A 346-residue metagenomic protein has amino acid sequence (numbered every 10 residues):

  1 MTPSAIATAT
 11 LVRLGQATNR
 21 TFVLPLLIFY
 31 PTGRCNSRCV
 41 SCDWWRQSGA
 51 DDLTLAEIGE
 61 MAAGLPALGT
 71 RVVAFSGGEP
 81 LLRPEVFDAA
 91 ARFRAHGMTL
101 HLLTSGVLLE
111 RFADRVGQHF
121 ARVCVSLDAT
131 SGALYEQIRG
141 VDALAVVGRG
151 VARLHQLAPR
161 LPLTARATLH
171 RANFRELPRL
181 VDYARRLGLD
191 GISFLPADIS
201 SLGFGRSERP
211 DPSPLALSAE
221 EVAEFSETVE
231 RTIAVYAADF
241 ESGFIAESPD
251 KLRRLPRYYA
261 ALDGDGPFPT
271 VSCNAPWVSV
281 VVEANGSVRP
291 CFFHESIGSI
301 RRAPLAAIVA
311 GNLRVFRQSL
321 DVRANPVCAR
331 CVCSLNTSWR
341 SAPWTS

Functional and structural regions predicted by a protein language model:
T2-R115, H119-R122, L217, E221-F225: Conserved alpha-helical substructure of the radical SAM core
A9-L14, T18, F22-V23, D265-N274 (+1 more regions): Flexible mid-to-C-terminal extensions adjoining Fe-S/redox cofactors in radical SAM and related proteins
W45, S76, S126, L195 (+1 more regions): Conserved residues at the C-terminal ends of beta-strands
R46, E85, P196, F292-F293: Short clusters of small/polar residues that mark proteolytic maturation junctions
M98, S279-V280: Generic short beta-strand
H101-L103, C124, T164, S193 (+1 more regions): Structural detector of well-ordered beta-strand residues that form the stable sheet scaffold of enzyme domains
H119, S126-D128, A133-N274, E283-A284 (+1 more regions): Radical SAM enzyme [4Fe-4S]-AdoMet core and its adjacent flexible, acidic and glycine-rich loops/tails across
